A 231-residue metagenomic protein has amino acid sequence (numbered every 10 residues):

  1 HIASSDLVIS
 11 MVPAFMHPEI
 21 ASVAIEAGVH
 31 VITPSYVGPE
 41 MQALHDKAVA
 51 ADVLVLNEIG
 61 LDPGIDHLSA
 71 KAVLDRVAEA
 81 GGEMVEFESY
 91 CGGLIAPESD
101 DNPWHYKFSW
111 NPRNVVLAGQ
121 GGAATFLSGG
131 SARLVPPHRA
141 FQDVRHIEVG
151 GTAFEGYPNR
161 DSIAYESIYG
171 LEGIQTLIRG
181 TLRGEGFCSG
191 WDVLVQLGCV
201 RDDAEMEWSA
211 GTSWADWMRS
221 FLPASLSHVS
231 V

Functional and structural regions predicted by a protein language model:
H1-L7, A14-P34: Rossmann-fold NAD(P) dinucleotide-binding segment
I9-S10, T33-Y36, E58-D62, D66 (+1 more regions): Glycine- and other small-residue-rich loops at beta-strand/loop junctions that grip anionic moieties
P13-A14, Y36-V37, S89-L94: An acidic- and aromatic-residue-enriched active-site/binding cleft used to recognize and process polar
E19, V23-E26, P34-N57, L68: Rossmann-fold NAD(P)-binding glycine/threonine-rich loop
A48-I95: Adenosine-phosphate binding glycine-rich loop
R76-V231: C-terminal catalytic/substrate-binding lobe primarily of soluble NAD(P)-dependent oxidoreductases
